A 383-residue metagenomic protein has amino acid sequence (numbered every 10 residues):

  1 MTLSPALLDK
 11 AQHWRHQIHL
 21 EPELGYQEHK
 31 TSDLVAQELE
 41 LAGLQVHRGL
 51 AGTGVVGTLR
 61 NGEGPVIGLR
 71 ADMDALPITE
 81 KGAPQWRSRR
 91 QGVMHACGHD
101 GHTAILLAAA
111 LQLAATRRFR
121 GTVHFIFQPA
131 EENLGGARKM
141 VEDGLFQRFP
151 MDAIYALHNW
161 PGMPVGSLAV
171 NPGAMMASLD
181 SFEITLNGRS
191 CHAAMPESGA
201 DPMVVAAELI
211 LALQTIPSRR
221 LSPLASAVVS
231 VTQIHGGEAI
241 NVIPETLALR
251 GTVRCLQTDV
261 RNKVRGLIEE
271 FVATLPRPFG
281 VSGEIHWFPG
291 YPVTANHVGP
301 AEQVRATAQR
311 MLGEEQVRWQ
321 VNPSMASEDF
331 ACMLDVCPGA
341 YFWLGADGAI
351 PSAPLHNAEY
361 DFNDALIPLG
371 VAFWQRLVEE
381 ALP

Functional and structural regions predicted by a protein language model:
M1-H95, D100, A104-L107, L111-F119: Acidic/His- and Gly-rich active-site-bordering loop/insert found across diverse amide/peptide-bond hydrolases
I18, G57, L69, H99 (+8 more regions): Divalent metal-coordination and catalytic microenvironments
E21, E197-V204, D259-V264: Active-site pocket-shaping loop/turn-to-helix segments
H47, H124-I126, E284: A structural signal for isolated positions on well-ordered beta-strands in alpha/beta enzyme cores
V55-V56, L76-I78, A83-M94, D100-G101 (+3 more regions): Histidine/acidic-residue-rich, glycine-tolerant segments that coordinate divalent metal ions
G68-R70, T79, F182-I184, Y341-A346: Non-cysteine beta-strand/loop elements that form the S-adenosyl-L-methionine
A207-P383: Metal-dependent amide/peptide-bond hydrolase catalytic core, centered on the "pita-bread" metallohydrolase fold
